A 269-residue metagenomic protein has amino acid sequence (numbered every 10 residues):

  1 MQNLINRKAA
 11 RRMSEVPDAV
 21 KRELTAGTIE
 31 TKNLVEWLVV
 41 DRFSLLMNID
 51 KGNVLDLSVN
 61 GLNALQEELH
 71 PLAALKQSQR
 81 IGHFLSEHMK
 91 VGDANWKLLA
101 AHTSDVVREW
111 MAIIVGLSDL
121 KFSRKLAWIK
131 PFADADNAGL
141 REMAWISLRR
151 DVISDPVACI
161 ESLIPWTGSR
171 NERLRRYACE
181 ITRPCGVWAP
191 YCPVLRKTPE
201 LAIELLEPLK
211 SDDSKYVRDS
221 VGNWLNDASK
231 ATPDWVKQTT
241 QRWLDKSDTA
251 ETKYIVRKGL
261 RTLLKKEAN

Functional and structural regions predicted by a protein language model:
M1-N269: Surface-facing alpha-helical segments and adjacent helix-coil boundary elements at the starts of domains
